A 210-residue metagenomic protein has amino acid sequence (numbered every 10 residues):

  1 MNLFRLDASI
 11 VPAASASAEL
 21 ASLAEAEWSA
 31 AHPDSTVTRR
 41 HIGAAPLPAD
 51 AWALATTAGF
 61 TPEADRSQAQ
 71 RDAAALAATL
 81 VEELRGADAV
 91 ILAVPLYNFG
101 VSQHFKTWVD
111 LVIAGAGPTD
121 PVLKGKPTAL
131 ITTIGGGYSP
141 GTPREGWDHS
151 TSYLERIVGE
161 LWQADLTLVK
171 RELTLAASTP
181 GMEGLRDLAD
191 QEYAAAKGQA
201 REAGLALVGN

Functional and structural regions predicted by a protein language model:
M1-V94, F99-L111, G198-N210: N-terminal beta1-alpha1-beta2 submodule of the flavodoxin-like/Rossmannoid cofactor-binding fold
R5, L92, T128-T132, L168: Structural beta-sheet core signal
S9-V11, G135-Y138, T174-A176: A short, flexible beta-alpha/helix-coil linker loop
P48-L54, T142-P143, T179-M182: Short aromatic-enriched loop/helix-cap "lid" or pocket-rim segments at secondary-structure transitions that line
F99-T107, A114, V122, R186-A196: Acidic/histidine-enriched, beta-strand-rich ligand/metal-binding domains
K106-A114, W147-S152: Charged helix-capping and loop-helix junction motifs
P118-Q163: Short, glycine-/small-residue-rich phosphate/pyrophosphate-handling segment
R144-D148, L154-N210: Glycine-rich phosphate/pyrophosphate-binding loop and the adjoining helix
